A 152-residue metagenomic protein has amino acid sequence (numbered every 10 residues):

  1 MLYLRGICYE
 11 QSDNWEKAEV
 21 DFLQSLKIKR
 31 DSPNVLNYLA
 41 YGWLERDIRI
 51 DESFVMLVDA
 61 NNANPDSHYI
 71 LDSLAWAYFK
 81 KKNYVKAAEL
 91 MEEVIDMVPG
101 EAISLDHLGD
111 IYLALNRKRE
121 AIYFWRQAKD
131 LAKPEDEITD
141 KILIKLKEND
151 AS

Functional and structural regions predicted by a protein language model:
M1, V35, I70, S104 (+1 more regions): TPR alpha-solenoid repeat register
L4, Y38-L39, S73, H107 (+1 more regions): Canonical tetratricopeptide repeat
I7, Y41-G42, W76, D110: Residue-level recognition of tetratricopeptide repeat
Q11, E45-R46, K80, A114 (+1 more regions): Register position in tetratricopeptide repeats
I28, A63, D96-M97, L131: Structural marker of alpha-solenoid helical repeat scaffolds
